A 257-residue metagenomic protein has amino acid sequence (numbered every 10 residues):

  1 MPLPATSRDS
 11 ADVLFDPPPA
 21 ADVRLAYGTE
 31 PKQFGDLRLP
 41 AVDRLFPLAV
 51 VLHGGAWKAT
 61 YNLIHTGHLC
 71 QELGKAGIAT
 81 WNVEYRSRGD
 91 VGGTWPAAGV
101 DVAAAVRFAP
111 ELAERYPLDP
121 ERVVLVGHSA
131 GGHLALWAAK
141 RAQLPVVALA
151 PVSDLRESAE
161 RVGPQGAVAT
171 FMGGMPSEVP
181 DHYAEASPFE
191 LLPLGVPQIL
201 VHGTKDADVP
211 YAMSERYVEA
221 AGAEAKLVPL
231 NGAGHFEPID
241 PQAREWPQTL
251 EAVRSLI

Functional and structural regions predicted by a protein language model:
P2-D43: N-terminal cap/lid segment of alpha/beta-hydrolase-fold proteins
P4, L136-V179: Hydrolase active-site cap/lid region
R38, E215-I257: C-terminal catalytic histidine-bearing segment of alpha/beta-hydrolase fold enzymes
L63-W81: Short amphipathic alpha-helix adjacent to the substrate-entry channel of hydrolases
G93-E114: Alpha/beta-hydrolase active-site loop
F108-V124, S129: Gly/Ser-rich "nucleophile elbow"/oxyanion-hole loop immediately N-terminal to the catalytic nucleophile in hydrolases
L200-H202, D206: Short beta-strand/loop motif that positions the catalytic acidic residue of the alpha/beta-hydrolase fold
A207-M213: Conserved alpha/beta-hydrolase "acid-adjacent" motif
